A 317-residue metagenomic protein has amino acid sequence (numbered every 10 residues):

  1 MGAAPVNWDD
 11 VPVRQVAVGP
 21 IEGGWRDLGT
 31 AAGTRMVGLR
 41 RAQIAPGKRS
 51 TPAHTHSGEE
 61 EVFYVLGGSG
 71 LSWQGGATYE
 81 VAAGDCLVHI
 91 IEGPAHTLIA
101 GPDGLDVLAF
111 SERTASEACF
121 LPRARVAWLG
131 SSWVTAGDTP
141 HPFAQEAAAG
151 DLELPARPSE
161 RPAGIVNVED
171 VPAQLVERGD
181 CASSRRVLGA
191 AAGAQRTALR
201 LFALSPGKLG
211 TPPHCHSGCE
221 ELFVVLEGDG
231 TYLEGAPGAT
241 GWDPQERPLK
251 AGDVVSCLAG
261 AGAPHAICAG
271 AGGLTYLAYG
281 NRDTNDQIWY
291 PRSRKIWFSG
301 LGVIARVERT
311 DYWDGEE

Functional and structural regions predicted by a protein language model:
M1-M36, P46, A118-A198, W289-E317: A short, N-terminal "cap"/entry segment at the start of jelly-roll beta-barrel domains of the cupin/DSBH fold
I21-D27, R40-H56, C181-R185, R200-H216 (+1 more regions): Conserved short histidine dyad/triad with adjacent acidic residue
A31, R35, R49-G58, A190-A191 (+2 more regions): Short beta-strand/loop turn elements enriched in aromatics
R41-A45, T55-W73, E112, L201-S205 (+2 more regions): Short, conserved beta-strand element in jelly-roll/cupin
P52, S72-W73, H89, A95-G101 (+5 more regions): Short beta-strand His + acidic residue motifs that chelate non-heme Fe in jelly-roll/DSBH and cupin folds
G76-G93, A236-A259: Short acidic-glycine-tyrosine-enriched beta hairpin
A77, I91-E117, G260-D286: Ligand-binding loop in jelly-roll beta-barrel domains
